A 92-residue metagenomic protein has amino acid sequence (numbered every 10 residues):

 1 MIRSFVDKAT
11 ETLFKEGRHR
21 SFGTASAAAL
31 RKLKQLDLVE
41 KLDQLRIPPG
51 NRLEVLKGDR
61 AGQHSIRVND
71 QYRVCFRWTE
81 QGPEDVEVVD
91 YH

Functional and structural regions predicted by a protein language model:
M1-V68, Y72, T79-H92: Basic, Lys/Arg-enriched alpha-helical interface segments
